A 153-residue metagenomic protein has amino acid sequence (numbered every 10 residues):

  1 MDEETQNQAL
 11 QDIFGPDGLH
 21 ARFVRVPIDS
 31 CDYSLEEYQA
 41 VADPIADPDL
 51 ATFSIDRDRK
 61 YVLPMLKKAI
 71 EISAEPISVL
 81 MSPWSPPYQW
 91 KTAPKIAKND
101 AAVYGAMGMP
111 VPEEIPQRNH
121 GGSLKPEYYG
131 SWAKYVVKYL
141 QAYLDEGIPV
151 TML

Functional and structural regions predicted by a protein language model:
M1-V150: N-terminal catalytic cores of secreted or lumenal carbohydrate-active enzymes
